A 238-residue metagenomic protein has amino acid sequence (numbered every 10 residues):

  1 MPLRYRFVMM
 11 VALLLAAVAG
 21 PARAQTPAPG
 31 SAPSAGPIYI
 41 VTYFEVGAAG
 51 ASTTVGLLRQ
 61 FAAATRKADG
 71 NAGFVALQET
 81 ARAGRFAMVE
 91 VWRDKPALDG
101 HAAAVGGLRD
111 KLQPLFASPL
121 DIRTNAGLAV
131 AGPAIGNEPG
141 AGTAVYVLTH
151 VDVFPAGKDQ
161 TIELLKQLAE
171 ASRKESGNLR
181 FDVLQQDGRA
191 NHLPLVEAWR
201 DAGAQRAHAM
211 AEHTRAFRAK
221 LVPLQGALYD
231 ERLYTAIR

Functional and structural regions predicted by a protein language model:
M1-Y5: N-terminal secretory signal peptides that target proteins for export/translocation
V8-V18: Bacterial N-terminal signal peptides
G20-R23: Sec/Tat signal peptide C-region and signal peptidase I cleavage site
Q25-G36, V75-G84, R109-V145, R180-R189 (+1 more regions): Glycine-rich beta-strand-turn "strand-cap" elements at beta-sheet edges
P37-E45, V75-A102, T143-D152, D182-A209: Short, well-ordered beta-strand segments in beta-rich or mixed alpha/beta enzyme and ligand-binding folds
G50-N71, G106-L108, P155-L179, H213-F217: Short amphipathic alpha-helical segments
R59, D152, D159, K166 (+5 more regions): A beta-strand edge to alpha-helix "cap/lid" segment located at domain peripheries
G132-D187, N191-A198: A charged, solvent-exposed segment within the mature domains of Sec-exported extracytoplasmic proteins
